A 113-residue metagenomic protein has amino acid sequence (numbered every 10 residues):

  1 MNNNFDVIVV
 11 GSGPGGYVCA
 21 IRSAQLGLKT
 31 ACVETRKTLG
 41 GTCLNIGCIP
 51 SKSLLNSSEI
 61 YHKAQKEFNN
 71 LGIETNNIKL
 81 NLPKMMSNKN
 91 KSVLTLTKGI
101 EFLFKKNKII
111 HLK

Functional and structural regions predicted by a protein language model:
M1-G13: Beta1/beta-strand and adjacent pyrophosphate-binding region of the FAD-binding site in flavoprotein oxidoreductases
N2-N4, R22, L26-L28, E34-K113: Glycine-rich flavin
V9, A20-S23: Hydrophobic alpha-helical segments that mediate membrane insertion or helix-helix packing
V10, V33-E34: The conserved SAM/SAH-binding core of class I Rossmann-like methyltransferase domains, concentrating on the hydrophobic
G16-Y17: N-terminal Rossmann-fold NAD(P) dinucleotide-binding loop
